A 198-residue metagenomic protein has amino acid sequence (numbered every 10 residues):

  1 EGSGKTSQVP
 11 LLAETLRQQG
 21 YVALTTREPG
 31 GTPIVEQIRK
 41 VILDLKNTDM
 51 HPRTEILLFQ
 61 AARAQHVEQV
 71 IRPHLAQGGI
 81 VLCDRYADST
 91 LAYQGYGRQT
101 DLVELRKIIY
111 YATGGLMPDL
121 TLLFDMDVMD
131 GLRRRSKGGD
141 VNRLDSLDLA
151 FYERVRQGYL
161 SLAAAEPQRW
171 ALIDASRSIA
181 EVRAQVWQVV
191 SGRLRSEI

Functional and structural regions predicted by a protein language model:
G2: Walker A (P-loop) phosphate-binding loop of P-loop NTPases
K5: Conserved lysine of the Walker
Q8: Hydrophobic positions on the alpha1 helix immediately C-terminal to the Walker A/P-loop
L11-A13, M129-I198: NTP-dependent small-molecule kinase module
Y21-T113, Q185: ATP-dependent small-molecule kinase phosphotransfer cores that center on conserved nucleotide phosphate-binding segments
T26, L82, L120-L122, A171-I173: Hydrophobic/aromatic beta-strand patches that form the interior of the parallel beta-sheet core in alpha/beta enzyme
R85, T90-Q157: A glycine- and Lys/Arg-enriched "phosphate-lid" helix/loop adjacent to the NTP-binding pocket of small-molecule kinases
